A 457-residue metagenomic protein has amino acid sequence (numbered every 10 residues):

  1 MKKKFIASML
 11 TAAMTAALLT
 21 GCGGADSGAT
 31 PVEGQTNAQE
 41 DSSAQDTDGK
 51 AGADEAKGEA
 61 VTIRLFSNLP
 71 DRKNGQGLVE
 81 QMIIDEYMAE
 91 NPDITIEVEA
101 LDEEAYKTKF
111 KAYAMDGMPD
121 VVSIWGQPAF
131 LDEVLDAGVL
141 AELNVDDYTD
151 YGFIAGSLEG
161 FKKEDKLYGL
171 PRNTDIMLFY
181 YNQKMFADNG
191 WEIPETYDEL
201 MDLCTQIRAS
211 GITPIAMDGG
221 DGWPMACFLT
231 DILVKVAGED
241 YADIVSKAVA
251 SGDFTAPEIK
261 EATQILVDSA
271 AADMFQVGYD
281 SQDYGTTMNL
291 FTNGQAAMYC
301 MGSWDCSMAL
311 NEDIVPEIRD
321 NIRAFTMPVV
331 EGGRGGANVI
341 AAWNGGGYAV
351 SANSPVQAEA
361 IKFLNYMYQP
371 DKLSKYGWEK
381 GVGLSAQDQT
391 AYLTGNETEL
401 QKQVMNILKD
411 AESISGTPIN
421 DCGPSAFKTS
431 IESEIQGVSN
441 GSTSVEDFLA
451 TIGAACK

Functional and structural regions predicted by a protein language model:
C22-F130, K375, S433, T443 (+2 more regions): Conserved N-terminal structural module of periplasmic/extracytoplasmic solute-binding proteins
E55, W125-L178, M201, I207 (+4 more regions): Hinge/lid segment of periplasmic solute-binding proteins
F66-P70, M82-I83, Q264-P355: Extracytoplasmic/periplasmic substrate-binding proteins
A89-I154, G160, K184-E195, A297-M298 (+3 more regions): Extracytoplasmic "Venus flytrap"/periplasmic binding protein-like
D132-D136, G156-I193, M201, G219-S246 (+4 more regions): Periplasmic solute-binding protein
A141-F153, V236-E261, E312-E317, V329-V339 (+2 more regions): Short, solvent-exposed loop/beta-turn-alpha elements that line the ligand-binding surface or hinge of extracytoplasmic
K162, A342, E379-G395, L400-C456: C-terminal capping/gating helix-and-loop segments adjacent to ligand/active sites or protein-protein/ligand interfaces
Q206, K247-Y279: Glycine-centered hinge/linker elements that transmit conformational signals in sensory and ligand-binding systems
